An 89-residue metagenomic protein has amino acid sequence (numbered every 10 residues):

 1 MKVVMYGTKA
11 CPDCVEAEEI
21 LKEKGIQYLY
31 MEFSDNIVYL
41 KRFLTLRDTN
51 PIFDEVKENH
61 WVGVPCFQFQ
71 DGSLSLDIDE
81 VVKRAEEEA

Functional and structural regions predicted by a protein language model:
M1-M31: Local sequence-structure signature of Cys/Sec-based thiol-disulfide redox active-site neighborhoods
C11-C14, I37, S75: Loop/helix-junction capping segments adjacent to catalytic residues or to phosphate/diphosphate-binding pockets
A17, Y39-R42, D77: Amphipathic alpha-helical interface surfaces
E19-L21, T45, V81-K83: Short, glycine/charged-enriched secondary-structure capping and boundary segments
Q27-T49: Thiol-based oxidoreductase modules, predominantly thioredoxin-like and allied folds used for disulfide exchange
Y39, K57-W61, A85: Residue-level signal for alpha-helical context at structural boundaries
L44-L74: Short, structured active-site "lid" loops
C66-A89: Non-catalytic, surface beta->alpha helical segment in thiol-disulfide oxidoreductase systems
